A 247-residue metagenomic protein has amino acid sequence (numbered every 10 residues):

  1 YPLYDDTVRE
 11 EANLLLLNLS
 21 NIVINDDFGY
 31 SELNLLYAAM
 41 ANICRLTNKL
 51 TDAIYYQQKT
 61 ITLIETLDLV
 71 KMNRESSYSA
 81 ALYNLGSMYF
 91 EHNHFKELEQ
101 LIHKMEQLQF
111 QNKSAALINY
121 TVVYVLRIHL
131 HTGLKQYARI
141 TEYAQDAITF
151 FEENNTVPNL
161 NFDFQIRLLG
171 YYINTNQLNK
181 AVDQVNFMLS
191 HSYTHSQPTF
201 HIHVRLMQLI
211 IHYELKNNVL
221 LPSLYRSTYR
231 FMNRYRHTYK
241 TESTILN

Functional and structural regions predicted by a protein language model:
Y1-D6, L35-K49, S79-E91, T121-G133 (+3 more regions): Tandem amphipathic alpha-helical repeat scaffolds
Y1-Q100: Alpha-solenoid helical-repeat scaffolds
L14-N25, N42, Y55-V70, E99-K113 (+3 more regions): Amphipathic alpha-helical segments of tetratricopeptide repeats
I24-N34, L67-A80, Q111-V125, E152-Q165 (+2 more regions): Alpha-solenoid helical repeat architecture
L50, H94-F95, Y137, L178 (+1 more regions): TPR-repeat structural position
S76-L168: Long, K/E/R/D-enriched contiguous segments that form extended
V219-N247: C-terminal non-catalytic interaction modules
